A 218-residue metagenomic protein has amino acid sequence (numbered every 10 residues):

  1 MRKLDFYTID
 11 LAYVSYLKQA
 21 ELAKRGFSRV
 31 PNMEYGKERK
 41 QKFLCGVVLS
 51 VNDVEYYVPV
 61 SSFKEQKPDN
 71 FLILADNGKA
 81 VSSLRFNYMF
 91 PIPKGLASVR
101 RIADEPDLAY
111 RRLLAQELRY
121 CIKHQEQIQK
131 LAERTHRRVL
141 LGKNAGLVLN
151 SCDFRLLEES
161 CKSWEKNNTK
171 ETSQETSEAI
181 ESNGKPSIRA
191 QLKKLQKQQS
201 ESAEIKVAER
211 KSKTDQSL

Functional and structural regions predicted by a protein language model:
M1, K170-L218: Extended intrinsically disordered terminal tails
M1-K40: GIY-YIG nuclease catalytic motif and its immediate N-terminal context
D10, S61, P93: Residues at the C-termini of beta-strands that transition into short coil/loop
Y13, K64, L96: Residue-level detector of flexible, active-site-proximal loop/helix-junction positions within diverse enzyme catalytic
A23-G26, P31, E65, L72-L74 (+2 more regions): General N-terminal targeting signals
Y35, R39, S50-Y88: Compact nucleic-acid interaction/catalytic patches
L44-V48: Short beta-strand-centered aromatic/proline hotspots
N77-I180, K211: C-terminal terminal-subdomain/extension
